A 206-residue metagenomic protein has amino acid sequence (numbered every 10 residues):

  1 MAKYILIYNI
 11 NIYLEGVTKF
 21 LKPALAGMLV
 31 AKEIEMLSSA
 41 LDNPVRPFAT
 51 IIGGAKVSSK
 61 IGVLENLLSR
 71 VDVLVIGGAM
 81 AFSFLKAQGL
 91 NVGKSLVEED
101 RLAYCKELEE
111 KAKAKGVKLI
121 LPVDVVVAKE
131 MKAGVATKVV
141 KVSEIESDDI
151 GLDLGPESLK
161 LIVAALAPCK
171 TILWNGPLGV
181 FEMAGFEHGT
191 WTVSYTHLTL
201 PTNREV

Functional and structural regions predicted by a protein language model:
M1-N43: Divalent-metal (Mg2+/Mn2+/Ca2+)-assisted nucleotide/phosphate chemistry catalytic cores
M1-Y8, A26-V30, T50-I52, V75-G77 (+3 more regions): General beta-strand structural signal in soluble alpha/beta enzymes
M28-S38, K56-G62, D100-A103: Active-site glycine-rich loop that binds ribose-phosphate moieties when present
S39-V45, A49, E65-S69, K111-K113 (+2 more regions): Solvent-exposed alpha-helices and their adjacent loops that cap or buttress functional pockets in soluble metabolic
R46-A49, V117-T171, P177-G185: Active-site rim loops that border cofactor/substrate pockets in soluble metabolic enzymes
K60-L121: Acidic, glycine-rich loop-and-beta core segments that form the ion-binding/anion-interacting portion of active sites
F186-V193: Charged helix-capping and loop-helix junction motifs
T196-T202: Conserved small/polar residues in nucleotide/adenosyl-binding loops
